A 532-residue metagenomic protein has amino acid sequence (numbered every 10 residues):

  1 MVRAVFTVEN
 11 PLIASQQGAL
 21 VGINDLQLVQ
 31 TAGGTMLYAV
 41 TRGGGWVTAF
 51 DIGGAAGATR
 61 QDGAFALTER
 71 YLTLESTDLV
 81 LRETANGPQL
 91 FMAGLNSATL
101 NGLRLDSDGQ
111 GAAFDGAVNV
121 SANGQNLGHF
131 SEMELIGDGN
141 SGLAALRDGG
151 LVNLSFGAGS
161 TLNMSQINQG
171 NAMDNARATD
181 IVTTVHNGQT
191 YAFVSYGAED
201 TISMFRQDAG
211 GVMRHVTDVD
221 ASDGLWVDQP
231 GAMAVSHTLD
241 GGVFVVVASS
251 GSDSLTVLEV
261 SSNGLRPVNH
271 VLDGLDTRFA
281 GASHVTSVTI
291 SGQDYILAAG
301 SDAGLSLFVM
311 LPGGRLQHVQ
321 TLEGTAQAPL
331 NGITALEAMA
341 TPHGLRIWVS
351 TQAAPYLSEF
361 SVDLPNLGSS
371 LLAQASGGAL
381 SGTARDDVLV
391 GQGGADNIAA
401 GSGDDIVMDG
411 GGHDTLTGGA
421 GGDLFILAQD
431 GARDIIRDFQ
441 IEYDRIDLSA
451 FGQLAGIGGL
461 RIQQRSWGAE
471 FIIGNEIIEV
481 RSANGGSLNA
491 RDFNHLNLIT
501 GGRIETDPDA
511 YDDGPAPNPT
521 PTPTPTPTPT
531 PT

Functional and structural regions predicted by a protein language model:
M1, I347-S350, V362-L372, G378 (+2 more regions): Low-complexity acidic/polar repeat-biased segments
M1-Q374: Feature marking well-ordered beta-strand scaffolds used for ligand recognition
L81, L135, L154, T183 (+4 more regions): Short, exposed beta-strand/loop patches in secreted or surface proteins that constitute
Y191, D434, E476-I478: Short beta-strand segments
G314, Q453-A455, I477-E479: Short, surface-exposed beta-strand-loop junctions and turns on beta-sheet-rich folds
G377-G378, V388: Repeat-blade elements of multi-bladed beta-propeller folds
D386-V390, A395-I457: Acidic, glycine-rich calcium-binding repeat modules characteristic of RTX/beta-roll and related beta-solenoid repeat
